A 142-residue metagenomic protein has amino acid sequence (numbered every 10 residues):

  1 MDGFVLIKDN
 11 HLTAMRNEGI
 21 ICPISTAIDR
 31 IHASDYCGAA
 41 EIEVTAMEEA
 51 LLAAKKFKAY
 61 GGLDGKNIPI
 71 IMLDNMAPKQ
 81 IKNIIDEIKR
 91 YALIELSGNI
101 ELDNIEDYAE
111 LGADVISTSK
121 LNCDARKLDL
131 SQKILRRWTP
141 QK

Functional and structural regions predicted by a protein language model:
M1-K79: Glycine- and Gly-Pro-enriched alpha-helical subdomains that act as flexible, kink-prone "lid/hinge" or packing modules
R16, R30, R90, R126 (+1 more regions): Arginine residue identity/basic-tract feature
N17-E18, D107-Y108, K127-D129: Short acidic, glycine/serine/threonine-rich loops at helix termini
A33, D86-Y91, K133, Q141-K142: P-loop/Walker A phosphate-binding loop and immediately adjacent motor/lid segment at beta-alpha junctions
M47-L63, M76-R90, I94-L96, I100-T118 (+1 more regions): Catalytic cores of alpha/beta
K120, D124-K142: Short, charged, intrinsically disordered terminal tails
